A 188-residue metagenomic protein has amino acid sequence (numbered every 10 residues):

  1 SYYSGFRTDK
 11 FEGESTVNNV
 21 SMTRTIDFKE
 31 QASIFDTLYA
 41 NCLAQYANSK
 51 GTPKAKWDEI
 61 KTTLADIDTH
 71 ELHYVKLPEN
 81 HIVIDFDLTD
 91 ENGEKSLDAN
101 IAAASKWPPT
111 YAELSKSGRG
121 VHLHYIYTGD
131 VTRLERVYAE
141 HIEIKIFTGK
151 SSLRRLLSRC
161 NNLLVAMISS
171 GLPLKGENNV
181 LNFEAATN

Functional and structural regions predicted by a protein language model:
S1-G118, T128-D130: Signature for HUH/AEP ssDNA processing cores
Y2-S15, K76-E91, I126-N188: DNA replication initiation modules
G118-G120, K150: Coil-to-beta-strand transition motifs
